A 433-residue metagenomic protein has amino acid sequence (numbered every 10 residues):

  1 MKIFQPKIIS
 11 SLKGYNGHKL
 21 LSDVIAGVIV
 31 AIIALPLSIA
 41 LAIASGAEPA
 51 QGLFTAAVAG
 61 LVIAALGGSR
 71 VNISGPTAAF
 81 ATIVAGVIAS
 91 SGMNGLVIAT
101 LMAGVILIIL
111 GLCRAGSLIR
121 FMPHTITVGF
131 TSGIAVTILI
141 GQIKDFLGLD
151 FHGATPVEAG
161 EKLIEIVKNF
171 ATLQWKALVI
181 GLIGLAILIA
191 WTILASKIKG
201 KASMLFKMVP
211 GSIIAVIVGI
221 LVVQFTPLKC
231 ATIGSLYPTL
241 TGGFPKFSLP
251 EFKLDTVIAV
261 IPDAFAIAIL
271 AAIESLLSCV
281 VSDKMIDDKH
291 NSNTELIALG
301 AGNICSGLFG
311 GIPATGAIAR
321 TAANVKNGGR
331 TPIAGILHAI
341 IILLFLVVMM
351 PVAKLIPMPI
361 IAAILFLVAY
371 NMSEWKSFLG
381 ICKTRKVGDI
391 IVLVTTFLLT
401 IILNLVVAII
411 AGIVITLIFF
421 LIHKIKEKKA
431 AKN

Functional and structural regions predicted by a protein language model:
M1-N433: Transmembrane helical cores of multi-pass ion-transport proteins
